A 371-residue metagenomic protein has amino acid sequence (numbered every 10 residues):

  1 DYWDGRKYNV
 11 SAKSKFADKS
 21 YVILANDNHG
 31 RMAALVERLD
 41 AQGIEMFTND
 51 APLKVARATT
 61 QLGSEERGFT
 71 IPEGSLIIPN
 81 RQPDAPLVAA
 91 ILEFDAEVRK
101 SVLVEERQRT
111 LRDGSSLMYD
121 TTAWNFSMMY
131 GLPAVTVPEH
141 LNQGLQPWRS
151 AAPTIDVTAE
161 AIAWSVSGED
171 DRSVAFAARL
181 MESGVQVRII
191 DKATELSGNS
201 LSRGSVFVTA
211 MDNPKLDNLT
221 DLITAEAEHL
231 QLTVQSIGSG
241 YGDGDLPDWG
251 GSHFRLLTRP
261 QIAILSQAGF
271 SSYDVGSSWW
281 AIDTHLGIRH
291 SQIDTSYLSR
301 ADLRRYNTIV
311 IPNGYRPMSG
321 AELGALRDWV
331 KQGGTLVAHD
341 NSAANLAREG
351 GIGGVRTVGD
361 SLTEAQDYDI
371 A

Functional and structural regions predicted by a protein language model:
D1-A371: Intrinsic-disorder/low-complexity accessory segments
